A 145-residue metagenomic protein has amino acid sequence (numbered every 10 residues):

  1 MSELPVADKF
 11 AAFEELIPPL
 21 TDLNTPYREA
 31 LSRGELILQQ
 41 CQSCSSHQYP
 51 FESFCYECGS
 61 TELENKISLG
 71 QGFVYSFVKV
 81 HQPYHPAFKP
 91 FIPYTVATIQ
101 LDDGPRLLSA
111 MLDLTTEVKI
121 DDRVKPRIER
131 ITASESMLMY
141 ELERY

Functional and structural regions predicted by a protein language model:
E35-L38, E52: Residues immediately within or flanking Cys/His clusters that coordinate Zn2+ in small zinc-binding modules
Q40-S43, F54-S60: Short, cysteine/histidine-rich loop/knuckle motifs that typically chelate Zn2+
Y49, E62-E64: Short functional micro-motifs and their immediate structural scaffolds
G72-Y75, M111: Conserved hydrophobic positions within beta-strands
F77-P83, I131-A133: Short, conserved beta-turn/loop elements at beta-strand boundaries and strand-helix junctions
P105-T115: Beta-strand/loop nucleic-acid-binding surfaces
D113-P126: Short nucleic-acid-contacting surface segments enriched for D/E, G, S/T with interspersed K/R
E129-Y145: OB-fold/S1-family single-stranded nucleic acid-binding modules
